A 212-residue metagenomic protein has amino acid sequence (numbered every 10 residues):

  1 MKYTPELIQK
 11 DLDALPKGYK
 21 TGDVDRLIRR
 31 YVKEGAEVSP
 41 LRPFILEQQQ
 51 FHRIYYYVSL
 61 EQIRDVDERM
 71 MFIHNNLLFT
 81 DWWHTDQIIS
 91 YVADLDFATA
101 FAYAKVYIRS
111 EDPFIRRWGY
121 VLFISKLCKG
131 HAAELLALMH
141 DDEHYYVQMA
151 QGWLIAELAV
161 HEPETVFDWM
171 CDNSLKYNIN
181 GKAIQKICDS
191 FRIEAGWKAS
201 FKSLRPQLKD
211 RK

Functional and structural regions predicted by a protein language model:
M1-K212: Alpha-helical scaffold domains
